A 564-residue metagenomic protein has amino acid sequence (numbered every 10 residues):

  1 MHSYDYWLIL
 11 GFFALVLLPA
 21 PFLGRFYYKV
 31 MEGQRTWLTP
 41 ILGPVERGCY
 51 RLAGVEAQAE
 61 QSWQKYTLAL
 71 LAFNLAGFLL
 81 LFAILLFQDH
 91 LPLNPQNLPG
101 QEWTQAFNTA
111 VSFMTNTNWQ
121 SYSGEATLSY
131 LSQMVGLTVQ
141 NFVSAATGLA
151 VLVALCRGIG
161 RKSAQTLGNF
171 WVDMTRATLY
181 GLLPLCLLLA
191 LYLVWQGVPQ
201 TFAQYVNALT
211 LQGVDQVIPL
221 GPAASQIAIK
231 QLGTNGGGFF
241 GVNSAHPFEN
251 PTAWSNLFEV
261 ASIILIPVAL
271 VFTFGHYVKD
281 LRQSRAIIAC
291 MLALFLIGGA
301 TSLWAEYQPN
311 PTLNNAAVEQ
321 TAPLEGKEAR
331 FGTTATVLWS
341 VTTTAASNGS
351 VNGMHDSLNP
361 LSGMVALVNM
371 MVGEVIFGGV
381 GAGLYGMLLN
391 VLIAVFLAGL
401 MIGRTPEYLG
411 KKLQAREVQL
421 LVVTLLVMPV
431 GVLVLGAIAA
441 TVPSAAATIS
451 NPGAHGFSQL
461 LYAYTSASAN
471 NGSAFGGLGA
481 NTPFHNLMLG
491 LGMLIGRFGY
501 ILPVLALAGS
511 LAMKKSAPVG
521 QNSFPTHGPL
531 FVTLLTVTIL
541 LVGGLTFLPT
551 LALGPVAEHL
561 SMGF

Functional and structural regions predicted by a protein language model:
M1-F564: Membrane-proximal intracellular helices of multi-pass ion channels
